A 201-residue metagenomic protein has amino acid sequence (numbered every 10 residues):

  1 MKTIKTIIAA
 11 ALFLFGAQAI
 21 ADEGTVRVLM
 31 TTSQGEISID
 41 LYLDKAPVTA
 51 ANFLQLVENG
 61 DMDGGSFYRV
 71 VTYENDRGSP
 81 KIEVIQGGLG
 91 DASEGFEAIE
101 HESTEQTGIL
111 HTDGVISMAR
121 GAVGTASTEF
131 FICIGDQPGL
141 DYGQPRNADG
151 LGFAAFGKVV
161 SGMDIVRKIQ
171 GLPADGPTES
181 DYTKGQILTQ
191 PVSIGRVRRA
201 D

Functional and structural regions predicted by a protein language model:
M1-I8: Bacterial N-terminal signal peptides that target proteins for export
I8-L14: Hydrophobic helical h-region of N-terminal Sec-dependent signal peptides in bacterial secretory/periplasmic proteins
G16-D201: Cyclophilin-like peptidyl-prolyl cis-trans isomerases
